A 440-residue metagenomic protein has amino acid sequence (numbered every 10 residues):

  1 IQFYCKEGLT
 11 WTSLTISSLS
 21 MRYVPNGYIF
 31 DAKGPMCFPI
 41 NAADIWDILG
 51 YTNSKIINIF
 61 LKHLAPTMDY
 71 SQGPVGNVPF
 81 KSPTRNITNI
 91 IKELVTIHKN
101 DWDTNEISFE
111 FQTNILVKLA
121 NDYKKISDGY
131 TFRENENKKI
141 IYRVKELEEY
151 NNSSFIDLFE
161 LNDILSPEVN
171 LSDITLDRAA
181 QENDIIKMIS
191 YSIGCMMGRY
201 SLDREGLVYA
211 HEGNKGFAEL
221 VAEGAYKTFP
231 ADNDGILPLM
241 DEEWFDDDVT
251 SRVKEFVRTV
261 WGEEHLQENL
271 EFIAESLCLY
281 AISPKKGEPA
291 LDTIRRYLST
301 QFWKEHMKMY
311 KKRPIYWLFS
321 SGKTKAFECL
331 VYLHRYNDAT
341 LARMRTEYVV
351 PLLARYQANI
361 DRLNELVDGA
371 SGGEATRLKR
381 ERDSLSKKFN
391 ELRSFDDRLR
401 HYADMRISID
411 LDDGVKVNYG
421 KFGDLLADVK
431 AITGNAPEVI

Functional and structural regions predicted by a protein language model:
I1-I40, N100, I107, I126-S153 (+4 more regions): Polyanion-binding catalytic cores of nucleic-acid enzymes and NTP/SAM-utilizing transferases
Q2-S20, I48-K62, I193-C195, W303 (+3 more regions): Short Ser/Thr-interspersed hydrophobic loop/turn segments at strand-loop and sheet-helix junctions that line or gate
E7-T10, G34-M36, D47, N77 (+3 more regions): Beta-sheet entry/capping signal
L9, S13-T15, C37-N41, P79-T84 (+3 more regions): Short, flexible loop/turn elements at secondary-structure junctions
L14-N77, N86-I97: Basic, amphipathic alpha-helical recognition segments used for DNA target recognition
D69-P74, I107-K118, S172-L176, A210-N214: A glycine-rich phosphate-binding loop feature that marks nucleotide/adenosyl-phosphate handling sites
P74-I156, L353, Q357-N364, F389: Extended amphipathic alpha-helical segments enriched in small hydrophobics
K124, R143, N152-S153, E160 (+1 more regions): Terminal accessory regions of large proteins
